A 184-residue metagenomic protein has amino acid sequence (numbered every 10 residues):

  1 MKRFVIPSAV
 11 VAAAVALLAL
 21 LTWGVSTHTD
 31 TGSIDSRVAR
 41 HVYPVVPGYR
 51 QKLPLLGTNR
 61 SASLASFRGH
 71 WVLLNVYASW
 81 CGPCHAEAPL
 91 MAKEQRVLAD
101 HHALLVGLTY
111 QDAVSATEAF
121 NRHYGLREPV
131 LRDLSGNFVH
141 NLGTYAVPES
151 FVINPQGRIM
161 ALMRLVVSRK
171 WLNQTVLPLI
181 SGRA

Functional and structural regions predicted by a protein language model:
M1-P54, A184: N-terminal targeting signals for export/organelle localization
V45, Y49-V72: A short beta-strand-turn-helix
R68-H70, D100, T144: Active-site acidic short loop of glycosyltransferases
H70-V72, Y77-W80, A146: Short pre-active-site segment immediately N-terminal to redox-active cysteine/selenocysteine motifs in thiol-based
V72-L74, V106-L108, F151: Conserved hydrophobic packing residues within short motifs/helices of P-loop NTPase cores of ABC-family ATPases
V76-K93: Conserved redox-active cysteine motifs that mediate thiol-disulfide chemistry, especially di-cysteine Cys-X(1-2)-Cys
H101-A116, L126-G136: Thiol-based oxidoreductase modules, predominantly thioredoxin-like and allied folds used for disulfide exchange
A119-R127, R132-A184: Thiol/disulfide oxidoreductase modules built on the thioredoxin-like
